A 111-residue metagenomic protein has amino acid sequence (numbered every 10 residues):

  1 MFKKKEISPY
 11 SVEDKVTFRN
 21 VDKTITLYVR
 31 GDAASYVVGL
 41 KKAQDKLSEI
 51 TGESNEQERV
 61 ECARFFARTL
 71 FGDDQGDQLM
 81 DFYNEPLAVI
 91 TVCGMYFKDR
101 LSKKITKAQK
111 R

Functional and structural regions predicted by a protein language model:
M1-K46, A108-R111: Short, charged/polar N-terminal "headpieces" of proteins
A33-R111: Short, surface-exposed, charged amphipathic helix/loop patches that serve as local interaction elements
